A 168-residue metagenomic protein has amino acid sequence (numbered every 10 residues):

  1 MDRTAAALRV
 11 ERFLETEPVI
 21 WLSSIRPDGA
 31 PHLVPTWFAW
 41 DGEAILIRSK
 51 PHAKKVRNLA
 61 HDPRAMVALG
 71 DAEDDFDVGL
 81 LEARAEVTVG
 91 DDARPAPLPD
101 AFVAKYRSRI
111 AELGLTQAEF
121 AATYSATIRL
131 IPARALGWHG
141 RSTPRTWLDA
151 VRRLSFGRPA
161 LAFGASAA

Functional and structural regions predicted by a protein language model:
M1-D2, D77-A168: Charged, gly/pro-rich active-site loop segments
M1-W21: Short, basic/aromatic recognition patches
T4-A7, H52-A53, G114: Structural motif corresponding to alpha-helix initiation and N-cap regions
V10-E11, V56, P99: Short amphipathic alpha-helical segments and helix-helix/interface helices
L14-E15, A60-H61, A121: Alpha-helix boundary recognition
E17-P51, R57, A65-D71, G79-L81: Short beta-strand segments
A53-K55, D74, P144-R145: Short, surface-exposed beta-strand-loop junctions and turns on beta-sheet-rich folds
